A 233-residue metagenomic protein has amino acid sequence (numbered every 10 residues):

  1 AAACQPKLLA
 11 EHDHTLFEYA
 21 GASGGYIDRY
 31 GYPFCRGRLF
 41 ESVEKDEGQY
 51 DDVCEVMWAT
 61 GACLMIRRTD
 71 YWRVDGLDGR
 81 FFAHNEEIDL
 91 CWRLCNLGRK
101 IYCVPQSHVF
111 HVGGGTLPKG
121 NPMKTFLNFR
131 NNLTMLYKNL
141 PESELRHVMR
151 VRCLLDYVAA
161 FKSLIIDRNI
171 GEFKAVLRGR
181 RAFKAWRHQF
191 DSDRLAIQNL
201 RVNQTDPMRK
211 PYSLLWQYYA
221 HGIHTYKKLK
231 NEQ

Functional and structural regions predicted by a protein language model:
A1-P33: Conserved donor NDP-sugar-binding/catalytic core segment of glycosyltransferases
C4-P6, G31, R67, Y71 (+3 more regions): Generic structural signal for small/hydrophobic residues in well-ordered secondary structure, especially within
P6, G25-V56: Short, flexible, basic/aromatic active-site loop/helix in glycosyltransferases
H12, G37, V74-D75, G113 (+1 more regions): Activation segment
S42-V56, D191-Q233: Glycine-rich phosphate/pyrophosphate-binding loop and adjacent beta-alpha nucleotide/cofactor-binding cores
E44, D70-R73, E142-S143: Short helix-loop capping/hinge motifs at secondary-structure junctions, enriched in acidic/polar residues
D51-H108: A short, conserved alpha-helix in the catalytic core of glycosyltransferases
L97-W216: Active-site-adjacent helix/loop segment of glycosyltransferases that harbors family-specific signature motifs
